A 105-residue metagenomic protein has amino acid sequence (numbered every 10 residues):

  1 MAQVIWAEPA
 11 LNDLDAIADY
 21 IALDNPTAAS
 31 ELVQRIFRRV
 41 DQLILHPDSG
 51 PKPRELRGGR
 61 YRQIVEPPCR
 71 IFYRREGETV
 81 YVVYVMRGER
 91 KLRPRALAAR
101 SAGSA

Functional and structural regions predicted by a protein language model:
M1-Q34, A105: Arg/Lys-rich, positively charged N-terminal/basic patches that mediate binding to nucleic acids
L11, A18, F37-V40, V83-M86: Conserved protein kinase catalytic domain
S30-E31, P51-P53, P94-R95: Short, hydrophobic secondary-structure boundary micro-motifs
R38, D48-T79: Basic/aromatic recognition patch in beta-strand/loop cores that engages polyanionic ligands
I44: Short proline/glycine- and basic residue-enriched helix-capping loop/turn segments at helix->loop/beta transitions
E66-R70, R74-A105: Enriched for short, Lys/Arg-rich terminal
